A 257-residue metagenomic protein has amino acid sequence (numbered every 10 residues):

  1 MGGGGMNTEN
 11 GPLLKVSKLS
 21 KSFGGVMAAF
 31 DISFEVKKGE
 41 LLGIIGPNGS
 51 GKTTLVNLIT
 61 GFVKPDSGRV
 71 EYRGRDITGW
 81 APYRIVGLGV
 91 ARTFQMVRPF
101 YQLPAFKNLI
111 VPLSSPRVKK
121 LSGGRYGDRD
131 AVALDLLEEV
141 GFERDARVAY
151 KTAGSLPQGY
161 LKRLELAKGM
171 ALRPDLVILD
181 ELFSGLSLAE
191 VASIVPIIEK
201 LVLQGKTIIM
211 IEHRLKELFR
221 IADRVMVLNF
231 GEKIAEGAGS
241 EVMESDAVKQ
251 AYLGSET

Functional and structural regions predicted by a protein language model:
M1-G5: Short, Lys/Arg-enriched N-terminal segments with co-localized hydrophobic residues within the first ~10-30 amino acids
N7-T257: Glycine-rich phosphate-binding loops of nucleotide-dependent enzymes
